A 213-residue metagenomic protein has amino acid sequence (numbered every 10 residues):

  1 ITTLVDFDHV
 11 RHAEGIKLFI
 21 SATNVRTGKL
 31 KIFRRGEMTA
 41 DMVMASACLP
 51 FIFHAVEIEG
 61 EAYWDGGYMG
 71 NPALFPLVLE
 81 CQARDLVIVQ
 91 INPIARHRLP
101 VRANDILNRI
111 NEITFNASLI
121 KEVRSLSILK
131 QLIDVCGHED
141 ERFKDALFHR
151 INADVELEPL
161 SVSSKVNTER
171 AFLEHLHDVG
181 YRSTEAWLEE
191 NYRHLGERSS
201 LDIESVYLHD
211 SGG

Functional and structural regions predicted by a protein language model:
I1-G213: Patatin-like phospholipase
